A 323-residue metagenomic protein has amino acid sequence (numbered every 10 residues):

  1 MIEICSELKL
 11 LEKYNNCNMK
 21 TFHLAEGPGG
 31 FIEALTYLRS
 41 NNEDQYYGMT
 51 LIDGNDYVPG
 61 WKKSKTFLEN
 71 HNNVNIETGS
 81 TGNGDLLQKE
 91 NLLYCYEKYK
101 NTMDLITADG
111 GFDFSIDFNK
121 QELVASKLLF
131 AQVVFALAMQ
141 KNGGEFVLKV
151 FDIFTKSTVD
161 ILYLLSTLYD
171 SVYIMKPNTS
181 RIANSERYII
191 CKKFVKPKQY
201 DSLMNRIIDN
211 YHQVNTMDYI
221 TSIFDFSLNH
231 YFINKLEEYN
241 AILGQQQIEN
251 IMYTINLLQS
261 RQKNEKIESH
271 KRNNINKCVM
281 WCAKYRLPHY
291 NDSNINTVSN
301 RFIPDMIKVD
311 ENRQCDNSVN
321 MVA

Functional and structural regions predicted by a protein language model:
I2-L137, F154: The AdoMet/dcAdoMet-binding core of the Class I SAM-like
E3-K9, E33, N178-A323: C-terminal lobe and adjacent flexible extensions of AdoMet/dcAdoMet transferase-like proteins
K13-Y14, E33, V58-P59, F118-N119 (+4 more regions): Intrinsically disordered, low-complexity regions enriched in proline, serine, glycine and charged residues
C17-L24, G48-D53, K149-S157, L162-L164 (+2 more regions): Short amphipathic alpha-helical segments embedded in low-complexity Lys/Glu-rich regions
K20-H23, Y47-G48, T107, E145-K149 (+2 more regions): Beta-strand cores of modular interaction/reader domains in eukaryotic scaffold and signaling proteins, especially PDZ
A34-Y37, I161-L162, K266: Composition- and surface-driven signal marking solvent-exposed, interaction-prone regions in large proteins
G111, F151, F194: Anionic group-transfer/hydrolysis microenvironments
N119-I174: Conserved Class I SAM-dependent methyltransferase catalytic core
